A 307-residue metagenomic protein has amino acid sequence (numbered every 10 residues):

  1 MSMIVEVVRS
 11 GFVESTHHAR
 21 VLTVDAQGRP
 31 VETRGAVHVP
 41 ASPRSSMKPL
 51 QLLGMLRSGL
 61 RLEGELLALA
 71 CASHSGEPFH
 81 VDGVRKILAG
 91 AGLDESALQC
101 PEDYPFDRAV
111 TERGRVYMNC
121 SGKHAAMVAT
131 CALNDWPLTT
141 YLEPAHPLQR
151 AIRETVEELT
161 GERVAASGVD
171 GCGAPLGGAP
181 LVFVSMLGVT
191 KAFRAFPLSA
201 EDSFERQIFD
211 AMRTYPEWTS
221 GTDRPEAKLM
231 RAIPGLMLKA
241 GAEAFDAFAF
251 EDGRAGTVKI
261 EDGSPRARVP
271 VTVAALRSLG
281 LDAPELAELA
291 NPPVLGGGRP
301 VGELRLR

Functional and structural regions predicted by a protein language model:
M1, E65-P180, A195: Active-site-adjacent helix/loop patches that line small-molecule binding or acyl-intermediate pockets
M1-H38: Beta-lactamase-like hydrolase cores
V13-H18, M47, A240-A242: Short, flexible loop/turn motifs enriched in small residues
H17-V21, A125, R153, E243-D246: Short glycine-rich loop/turn motifs
P43-L60, F79: Active-site SXXK
L53-R61, A89, T130-N134, K191-L198 (+1 more regions): Short glycine/serine- and small hydrophobic-enriched flexible loop segments
H146, S167-E217, A247: Penicillin-binding protein/beta-lactamase superfamily catalytic region
L198-R307: Structured C-terminal helix/loop/strand segments within mature extracytoplasmic catalytic/sensor domains
